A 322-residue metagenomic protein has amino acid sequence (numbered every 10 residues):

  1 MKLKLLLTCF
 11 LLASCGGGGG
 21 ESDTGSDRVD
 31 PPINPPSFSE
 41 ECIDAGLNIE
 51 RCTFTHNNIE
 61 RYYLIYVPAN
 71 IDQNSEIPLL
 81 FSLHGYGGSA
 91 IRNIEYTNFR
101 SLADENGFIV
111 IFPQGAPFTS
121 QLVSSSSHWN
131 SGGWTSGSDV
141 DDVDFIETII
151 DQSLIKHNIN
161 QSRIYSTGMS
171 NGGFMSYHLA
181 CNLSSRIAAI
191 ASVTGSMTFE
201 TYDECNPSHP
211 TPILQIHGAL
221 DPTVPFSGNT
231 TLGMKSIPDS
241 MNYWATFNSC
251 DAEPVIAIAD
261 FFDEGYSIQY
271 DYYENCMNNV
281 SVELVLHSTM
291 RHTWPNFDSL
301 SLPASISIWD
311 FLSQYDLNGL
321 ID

Functional and structural regions predicted by a protein language model:
M1-C9: Sec-dependent signal peptide recognition, specifically the positively charged N-region followed immediately by
C9-C15: Hydrophobic h-region of N-terminal signal peptides that target proteins for export in Gram-negative bacteria
C15-L79, I91, E105, S138 (+7 more regions): A domain-start/cap signature at the N-terminus of enzymes
T53-N70, N74-Y165, F174-H178, N182 (+2 more regions): Serine-hydrolase catalytic machinery in alpha/beta-hydrolase-like enzymes
F81-G87, T194, H217-G218, S288: The conserved beta1-alpha1 loop
A188-I268, Y272-N278: The feature captures the conserved acid-bearing segment of alpha/beta-hydrolase catalytic domains
T289-T293: Histidine-bearing beta->alpha loop at or near hydrolase active sites
F297-S305: Post-His helix in hydrolase/transferase enzymes
